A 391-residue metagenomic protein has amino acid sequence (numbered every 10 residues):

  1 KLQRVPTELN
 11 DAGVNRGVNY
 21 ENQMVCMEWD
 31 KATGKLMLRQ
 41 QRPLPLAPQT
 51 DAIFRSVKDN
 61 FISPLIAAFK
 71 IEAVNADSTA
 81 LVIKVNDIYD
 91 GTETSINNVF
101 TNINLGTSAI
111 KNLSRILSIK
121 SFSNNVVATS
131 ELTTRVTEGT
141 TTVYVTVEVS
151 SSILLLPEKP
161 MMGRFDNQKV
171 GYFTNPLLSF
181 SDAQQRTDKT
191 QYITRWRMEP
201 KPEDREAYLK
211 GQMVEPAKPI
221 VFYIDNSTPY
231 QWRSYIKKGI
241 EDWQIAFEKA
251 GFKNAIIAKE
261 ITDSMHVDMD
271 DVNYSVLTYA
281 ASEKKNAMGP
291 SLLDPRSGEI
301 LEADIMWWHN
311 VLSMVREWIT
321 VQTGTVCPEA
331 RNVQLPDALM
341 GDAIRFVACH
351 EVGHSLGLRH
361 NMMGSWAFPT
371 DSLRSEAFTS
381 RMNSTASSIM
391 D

Functional and structural regions predicted by a protein language model:
K1, A250-K253, M363: Short amphipathic alpha-helical segments with coiled-coil-like heptad repeat character
K1-T228, A246, I261-D337, I344: Auxiliary tRNA-acceptor-end handling modules of aminoacyl-tRNA synthetases
P219-I220, F252-A255, E299, T385-S387: Loop/turn elements at helix/coil->beta-strand transitions in domains of secreted/extracellular proteins
S227-A255: Zn2+-dependent metallopeptidase catalytic core
W232-G239, M340, I344, A348: Stable alpha-helical elements in mature extracytoplasmic
W243, G298, G357: Divalent metal-coordination and catalytic microenvironments
E260-A280, D342-D391: The catalytic-center signature of Zn2+-dependent metalloproteases
